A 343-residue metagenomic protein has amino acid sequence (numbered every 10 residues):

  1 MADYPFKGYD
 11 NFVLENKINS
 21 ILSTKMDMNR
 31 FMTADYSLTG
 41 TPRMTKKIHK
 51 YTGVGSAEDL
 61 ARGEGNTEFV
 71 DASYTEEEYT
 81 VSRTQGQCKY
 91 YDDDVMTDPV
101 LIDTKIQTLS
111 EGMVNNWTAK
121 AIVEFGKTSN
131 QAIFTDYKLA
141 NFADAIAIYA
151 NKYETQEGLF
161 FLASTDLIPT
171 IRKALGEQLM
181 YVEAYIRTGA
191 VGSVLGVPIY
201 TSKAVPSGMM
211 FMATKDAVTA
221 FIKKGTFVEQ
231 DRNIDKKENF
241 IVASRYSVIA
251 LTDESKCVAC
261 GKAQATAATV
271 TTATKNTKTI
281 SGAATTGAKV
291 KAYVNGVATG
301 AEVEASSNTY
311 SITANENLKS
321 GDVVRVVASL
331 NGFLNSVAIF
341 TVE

Functional and structural regions predicted by a protein language model:
M1-Y74, A217-G225, D235: N-terminal "assembly arms/tails" that initiate or stabilize quaternary assembly in self-assembling proteins
I21, G53-A57, D71-E77, S129-I146 (+2 more regions): Surface-exposed, low-hydrophobicity beta-strand/loop segments enriched in small/polar/acidic residues
R62-M96: Long, hydrophobic/aromatic-enriched structural stretches that serve as scaffold segments
Q85, K89-T155, K262: Alpha-helical scaffold segments that mediate packing/assembly in large oligomeric complexes
K127-V197: Extended, solvent-exposed, turn-rich assembly/linker loops in the middle of proteins
T188-E229: Glycine/small-residue-rich hydrophobic helix-like segments
Q230-A265: Extended, compositionally biased alpha-helical segments that mediate assembly or anchoring
Q264-E343: Ser/Thr-rich low-complexity repeats and stalk/linker segments
